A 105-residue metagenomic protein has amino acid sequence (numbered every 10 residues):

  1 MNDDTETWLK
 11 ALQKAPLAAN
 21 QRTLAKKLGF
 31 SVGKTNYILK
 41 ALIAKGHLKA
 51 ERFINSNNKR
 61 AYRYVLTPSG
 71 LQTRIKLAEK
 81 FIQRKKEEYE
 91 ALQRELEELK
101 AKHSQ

Functional and structural regions predicted by a protein language model:
M1-T7, N20, F53-R74: Short, cationic-aromatic polyanion-contact patches
K26, A44: Alpha-helical residues within the helix-turn-helix
G33: Key DNA-contact positions within bacterial/archaeal DNA-binding proteins
T73-Q105: Amphipathic alpha-helical dimerization/coiled-coil segments that flank or bridge DNA-binding/regulatory modules
